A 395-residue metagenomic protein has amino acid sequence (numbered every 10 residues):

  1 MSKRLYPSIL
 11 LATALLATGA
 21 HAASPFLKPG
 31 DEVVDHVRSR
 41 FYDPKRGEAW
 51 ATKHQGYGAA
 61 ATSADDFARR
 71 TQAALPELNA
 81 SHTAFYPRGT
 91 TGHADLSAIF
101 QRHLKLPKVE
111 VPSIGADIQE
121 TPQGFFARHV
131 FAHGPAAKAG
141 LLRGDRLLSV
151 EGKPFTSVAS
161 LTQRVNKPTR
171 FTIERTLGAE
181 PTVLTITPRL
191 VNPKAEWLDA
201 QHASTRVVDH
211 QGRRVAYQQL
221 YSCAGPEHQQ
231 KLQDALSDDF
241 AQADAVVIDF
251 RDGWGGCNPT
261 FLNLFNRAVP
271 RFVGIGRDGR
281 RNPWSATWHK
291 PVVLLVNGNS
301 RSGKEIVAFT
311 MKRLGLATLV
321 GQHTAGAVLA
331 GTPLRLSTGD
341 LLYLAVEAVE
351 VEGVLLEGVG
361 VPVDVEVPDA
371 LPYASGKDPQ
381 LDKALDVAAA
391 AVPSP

Functional and structural regions predicted by a protein language model:
M1-I9: Bacterial N-terminal signal peptides that target proteins for export
S8-A17: Bacterial N-terminal signal peptides
A20-A22: Boundary at the C-terminal end of the N-terminal hydrophobic targeting segment
V33-R38, A136-A159, V247-I248, M311-L314 (+3 more regions): Conserved PDZ fold ligand-binding element
P44-T121, T176-S204, P393-P395: Extended, small/polar residue-biased N-terminal targeting/export presequences and adjacent propeptide/linker tracts
A60-S63, A137, L141-A179, Q233 (+1 more regions): PDZ domains, with a preference for the canonical peptide-binding region formed by the helix
L106-T156, G225, E347: PDZ/PDZ-like domain segments forming the peptide/carboxylate-binding groove, activating on the N-terminal beta-strands
V165-S337, P372-A374, A389, S394: Cleft-lining beta-strand/loop regions that shape enzyme active-site pockets
